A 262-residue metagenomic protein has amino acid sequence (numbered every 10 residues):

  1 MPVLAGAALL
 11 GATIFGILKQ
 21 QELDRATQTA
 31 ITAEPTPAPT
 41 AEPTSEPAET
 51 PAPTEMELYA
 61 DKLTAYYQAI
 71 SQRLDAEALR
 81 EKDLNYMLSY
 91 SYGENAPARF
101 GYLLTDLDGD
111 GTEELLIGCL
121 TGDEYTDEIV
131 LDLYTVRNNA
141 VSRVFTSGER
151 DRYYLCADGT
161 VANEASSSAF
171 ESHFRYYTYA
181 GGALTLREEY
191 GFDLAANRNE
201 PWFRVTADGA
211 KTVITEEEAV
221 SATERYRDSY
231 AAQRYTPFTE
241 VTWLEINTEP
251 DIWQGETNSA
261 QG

Functional and structural regions predicted by a protein language model:
A12-T27: Hydrophobic single-pass membrane-insertion segments
T27-T50: Ser/Thr-rich, Proline-interspersed low-complexity disordered segments
P51-A96, A140-D151: Blade-edge motifs of beta-propeller repeat domains
P51-R73, E164-G262: Acidic, small-residue rich beta-repeat scaffolds with periodic aromatic anchors
A98-L107, R150-T160: Beta-propeller blade termini
G109-L120, D158-E164: Acidic/hydrophobic-patterned starts of short beta strands in beta-sheet-rich repeat architectures
T121-E124, S168-A169: Short glycine/acidic-enriched loop and turn motifs that connect beta-strands
D127-V144, Y177-A180: Beta-propeller blade repeat segments, especially FG-GAP/WD-type strand-to-loop junctions in 6- to 7-bladed propeller
